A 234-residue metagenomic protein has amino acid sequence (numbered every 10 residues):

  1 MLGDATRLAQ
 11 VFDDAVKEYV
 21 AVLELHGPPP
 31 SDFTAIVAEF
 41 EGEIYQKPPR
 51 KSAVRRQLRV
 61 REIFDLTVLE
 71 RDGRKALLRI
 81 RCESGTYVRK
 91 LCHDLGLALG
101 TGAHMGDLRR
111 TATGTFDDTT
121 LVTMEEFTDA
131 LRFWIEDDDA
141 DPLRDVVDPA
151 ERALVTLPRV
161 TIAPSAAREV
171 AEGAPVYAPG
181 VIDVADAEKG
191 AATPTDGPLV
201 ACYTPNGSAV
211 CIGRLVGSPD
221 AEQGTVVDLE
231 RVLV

Functional and structural regions predicted by a protein language model:
M1-E126: Non-catalytic RNA-recognition surface used by pseudouridine synthases
A15, L58, F64-T67, K75 (+2 more regions): Accessory RNA 3′-end/elbow-binding domains used by RNA modification enzymes
